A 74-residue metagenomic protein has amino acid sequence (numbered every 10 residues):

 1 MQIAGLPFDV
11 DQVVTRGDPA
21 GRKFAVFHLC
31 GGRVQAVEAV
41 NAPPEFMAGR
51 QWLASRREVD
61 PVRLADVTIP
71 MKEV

Functional and structural regions predicted by a protein language model:
Q2-V74: C-terminal catalytic lobe of FAD-dependent flavoproteins
